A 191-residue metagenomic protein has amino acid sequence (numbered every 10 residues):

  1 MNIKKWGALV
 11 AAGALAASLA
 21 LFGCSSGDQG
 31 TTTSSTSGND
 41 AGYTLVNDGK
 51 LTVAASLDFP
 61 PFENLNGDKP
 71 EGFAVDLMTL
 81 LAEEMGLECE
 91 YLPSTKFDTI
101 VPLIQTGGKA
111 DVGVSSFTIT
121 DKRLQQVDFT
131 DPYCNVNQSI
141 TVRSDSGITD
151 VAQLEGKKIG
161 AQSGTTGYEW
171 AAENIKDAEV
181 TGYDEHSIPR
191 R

Functional and structural regions predicted by a protein language model:
M1-F22: Sec-dependent bacterial lipoprotein signal peptides
I3, N47-K50, I148, E155-K157: Phosphate-coordination loops involved in phosphoryl transfer and adenosine-cofactor binding
A17, Y91, V180-G182: Conserved beta-strand scaffold positions in the cores of enzyme catalytic domains, especially in NTP/NDP-utilizing
A20-T36: Bacterial lipoprotein signal-peptidase II cleavage site
S37-S115: Extracytoplasmic small-molecule ligand-binding "clamshell" domains of the periplasmic binding protein/Venus flytrap
T44, P102-L103, Q153, W170 (+1 more regions): Well-formed, non-transmembrane alpha-helical positions, independent of function
A55-P60, E71-E83, F117, N135-I188: Bilobed "Venus flytrap"/periplasmic-binding protein-like clamshell domains and structurally analogous long
E88, L92-Q153: Acidic, polar ligand-binding/catalytic clefts
